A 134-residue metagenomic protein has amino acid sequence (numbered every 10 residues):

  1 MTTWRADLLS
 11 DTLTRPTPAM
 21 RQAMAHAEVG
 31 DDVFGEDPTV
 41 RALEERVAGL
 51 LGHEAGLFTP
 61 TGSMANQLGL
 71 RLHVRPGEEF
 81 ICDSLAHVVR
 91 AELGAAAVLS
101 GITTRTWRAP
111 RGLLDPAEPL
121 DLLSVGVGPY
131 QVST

Functional and structural regions predicted by a protein language model:
T2, A48-L51, L72-H73, A97-V98 (+1 more regions): Solvent-exposed alpha-helices and their adjacent loops that cap or buttress functional pockets in soluble metabolic
D7-L8: Pyridoxal 5′-phosphate
D11, A27-D31, L50, P76 (+1 more regions): Change "in soluble alpha/beta enzymes" to "in soluble alpha/beta proteins
P16-G62, D83-R90, A95-A97: Conserved N-terminal alpha-helix of the aminotransferase class I/II PLP-enzyme fold
L68-G77, A95: Glycine-rich loop at the start of a catalytic domain that most often binds anionic cofactors/ligands
P76-S84, S100: Membrane helical hairpin/interfacial module
G101-T134: PLP-dependent aminotransferase-class I/II
